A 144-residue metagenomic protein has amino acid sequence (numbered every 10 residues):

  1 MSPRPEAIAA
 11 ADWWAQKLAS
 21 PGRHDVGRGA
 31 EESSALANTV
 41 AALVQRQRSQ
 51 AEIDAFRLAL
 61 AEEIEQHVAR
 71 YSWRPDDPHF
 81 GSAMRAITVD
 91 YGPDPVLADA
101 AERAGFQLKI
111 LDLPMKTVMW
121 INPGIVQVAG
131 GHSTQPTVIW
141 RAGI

Functional and structural regions predicted by a protein language model:
M1-H79: Phospho-regulated, Ser/Thr/Pro-rich intrinsically disordered or coiled-coil terminal scaffolds of eukaryotic
R70-G143: Alpha-helical bundle protein-protein interaction modules that mediate dimerization/oligomerization and scaffolding
